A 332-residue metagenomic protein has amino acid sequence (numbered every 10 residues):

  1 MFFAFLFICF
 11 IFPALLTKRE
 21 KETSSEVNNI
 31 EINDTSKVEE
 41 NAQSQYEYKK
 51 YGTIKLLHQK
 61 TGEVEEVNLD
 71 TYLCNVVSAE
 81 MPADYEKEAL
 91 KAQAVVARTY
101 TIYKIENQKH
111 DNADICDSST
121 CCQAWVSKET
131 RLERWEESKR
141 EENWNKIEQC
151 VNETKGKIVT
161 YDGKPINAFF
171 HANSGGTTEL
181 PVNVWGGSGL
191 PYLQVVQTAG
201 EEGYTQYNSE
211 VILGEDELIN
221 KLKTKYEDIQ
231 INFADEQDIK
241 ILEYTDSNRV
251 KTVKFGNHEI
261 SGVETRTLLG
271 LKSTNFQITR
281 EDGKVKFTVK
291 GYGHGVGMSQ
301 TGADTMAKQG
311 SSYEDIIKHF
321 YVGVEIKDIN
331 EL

Functional and structural regions predicted by a protein language model:
M1-A14: Hydrophobic membrane-insertion alpha-helices, especially the h-region of bacterial N-terminal signal peptides
L16-K60: N-terminal, intrinsically disordered, polar/charged segments of Gram-positive cell-envelope systems that serve as
V64-V67, D84-V95, I212-D216, G293-G297 (+1 more regions): Soluble non-cytosolic domains of exported or imported proteins
V67-E86, V195-Q206: Acidic/histidine-rich, surface-exposed loop or edge segments in extracytoplasmic proteins
D70-C74, K91-R98, W144, E148 (+7 more regions): Extracytoplasmic/secreted envelope proteins and their assembly/folding machinery, especially bacterial periplasmic
S78-P82, V95-E106, G156, K223-E227 (+2 more regions): Sec-exported extracytoplasmic/periplasmic mature domains
T99, Y103-K284: Extended substrate/cofactor- or partner-recognition/assembly subdomains adjacent to catalytic sites in enzymes
S261-L332: C-terminal soluble interaction/assembly domains
